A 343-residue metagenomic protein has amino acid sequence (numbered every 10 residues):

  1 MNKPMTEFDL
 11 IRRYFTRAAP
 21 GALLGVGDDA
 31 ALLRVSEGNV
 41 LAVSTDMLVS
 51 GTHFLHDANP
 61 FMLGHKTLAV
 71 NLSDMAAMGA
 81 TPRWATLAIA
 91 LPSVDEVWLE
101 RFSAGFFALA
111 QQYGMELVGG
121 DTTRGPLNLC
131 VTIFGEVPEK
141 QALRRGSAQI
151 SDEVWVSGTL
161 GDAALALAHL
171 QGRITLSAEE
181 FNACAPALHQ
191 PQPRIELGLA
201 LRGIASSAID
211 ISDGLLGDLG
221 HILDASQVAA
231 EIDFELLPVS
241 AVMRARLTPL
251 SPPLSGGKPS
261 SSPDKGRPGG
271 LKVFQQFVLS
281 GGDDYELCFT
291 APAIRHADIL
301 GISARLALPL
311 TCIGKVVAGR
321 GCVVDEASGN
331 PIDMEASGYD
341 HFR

Functional and structural regions predicted by a protein language model:
M1-M62, M78, R83, L87: Extreme N-terminal cap/leader segments of soluble proteins
N2-T16, N39, P92-E116, T123-L129 (+5 more regions): Glycine-/charge-enriched secondary-structure boundary and capping motifs
A22-L24, G146, F277: Residue "hotspots" at secondary-structure boundaries inside conserved domains
L24, H56-V70, V94-A104: Glycine-rich anion/phosphate-binding loops
L32, N71, G79, L117 (+4 more regions): Residue-level signal for inorganic ion chemistry
V35, L41, L48, T81-Q171 (+1 more regions): Glycine-rich anion-binding loops of enzyme active sites
T67-M78, F107-A110: A short, N-terminal amphipathic alpha-helix
E179-H221, E286: Polyanion-binding loop/helix "lid" in catalytic or ligand-binding cores
